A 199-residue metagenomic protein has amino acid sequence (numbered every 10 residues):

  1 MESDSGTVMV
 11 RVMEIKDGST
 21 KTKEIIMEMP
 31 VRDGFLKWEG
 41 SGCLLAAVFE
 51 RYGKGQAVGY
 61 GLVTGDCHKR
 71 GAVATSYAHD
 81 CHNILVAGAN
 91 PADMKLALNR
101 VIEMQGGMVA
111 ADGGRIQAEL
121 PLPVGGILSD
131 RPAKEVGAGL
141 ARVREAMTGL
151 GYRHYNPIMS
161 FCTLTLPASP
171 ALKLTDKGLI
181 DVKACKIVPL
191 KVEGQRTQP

Functional and structural regions predicted by a protein language model:
M1, P132, I180-D181: Short, solvent-exposed coil/turn linker segments
M1-L44, T165-D176: Hard-cation-handling environments
V8, V12-I15, I25-I26, I84 (+6 more regions): Weak global preference for isoleucine
G34, E39-L172, E193-Q198: Feature captures the catalytic cores and cofactor-binding loops of soluble hydro-lyases/lyases that act on carboxylate
L174, L179-P199: Charge-biased, low-complexity intrinsically disordered regions
